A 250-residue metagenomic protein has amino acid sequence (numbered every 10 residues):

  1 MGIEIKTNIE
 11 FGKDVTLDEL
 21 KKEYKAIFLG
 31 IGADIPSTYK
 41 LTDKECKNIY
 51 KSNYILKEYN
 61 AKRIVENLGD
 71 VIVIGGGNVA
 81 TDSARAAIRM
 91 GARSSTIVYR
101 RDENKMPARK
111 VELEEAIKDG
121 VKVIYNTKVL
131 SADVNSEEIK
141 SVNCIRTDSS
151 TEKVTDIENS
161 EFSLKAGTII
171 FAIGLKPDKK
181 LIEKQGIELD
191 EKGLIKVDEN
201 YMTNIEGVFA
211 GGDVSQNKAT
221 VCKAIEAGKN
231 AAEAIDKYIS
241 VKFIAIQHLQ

Functional and structural regions predicted by a protein language model:
M1-K6, K44-E58, A108-V134, S141-I145: N-terminal glycine-rich dinucleotide-binding loop that anchors FAD/FMN and/or NAD(P) in oxidoreductases
M1-T42, S131-N143, T168, L175-I182: Feature captures the FAD/FMN-dependent oxidoreductase FAD-binding
I5, A84-S131, K242-Q250: Rossmann-like dinucleotide-binding cores of NAD(P)H-dependent redox enzymes
L29-G30, K51, V73, F171: Redox-cofactor binding/interface segments in oxidoreductases and associated redox assembly factors
E45-L68, E152-K218: FAD-site-proximal beta/loop scaffold in flavoenzymes
R63-A92: Rossmann-like NAD(P)H-binding beta-loop-alpha module
G76, Y99-D102, D213: Cofactor-binding loop segments of dinucleotide-utilizing enzymes, especially the Rossmann-like FAD- and NAD(P)+-binding
S83, V214-V241: A conserved FAD-binding loop/helix module that cradles the flavin
